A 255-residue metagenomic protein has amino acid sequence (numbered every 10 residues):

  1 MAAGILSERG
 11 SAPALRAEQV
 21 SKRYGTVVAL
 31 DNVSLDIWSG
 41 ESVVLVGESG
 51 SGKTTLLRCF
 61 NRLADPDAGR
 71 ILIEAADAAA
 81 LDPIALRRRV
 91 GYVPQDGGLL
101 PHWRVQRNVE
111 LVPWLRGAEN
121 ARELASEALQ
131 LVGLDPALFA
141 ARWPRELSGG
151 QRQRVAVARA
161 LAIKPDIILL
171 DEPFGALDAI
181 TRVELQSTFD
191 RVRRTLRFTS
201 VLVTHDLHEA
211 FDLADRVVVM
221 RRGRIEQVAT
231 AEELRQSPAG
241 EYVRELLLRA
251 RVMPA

Functional and structural regions predicted by a protein language model:
G25, L81-P83, W103, R107-R122 (+1 more regions): ABC-type ATPase nucleotide-binding domains, specifically the catalytic core motifs of the NBD
N61: Helix-to-loop junction immediately C-terminal to a conserved catalytic motif
D77-G91, L115, L234-P238: ABC ATPase NBD coupling module
W143-L147, Q151: Conserved ABC ATPase signature
K164: Conserved catalytic motifs of ABC-family nucleotide-binding domains
R222-G223: Conserved ABC ATPase "signature" C-loop
V228-A229, S237: ABC ATPase "signature
